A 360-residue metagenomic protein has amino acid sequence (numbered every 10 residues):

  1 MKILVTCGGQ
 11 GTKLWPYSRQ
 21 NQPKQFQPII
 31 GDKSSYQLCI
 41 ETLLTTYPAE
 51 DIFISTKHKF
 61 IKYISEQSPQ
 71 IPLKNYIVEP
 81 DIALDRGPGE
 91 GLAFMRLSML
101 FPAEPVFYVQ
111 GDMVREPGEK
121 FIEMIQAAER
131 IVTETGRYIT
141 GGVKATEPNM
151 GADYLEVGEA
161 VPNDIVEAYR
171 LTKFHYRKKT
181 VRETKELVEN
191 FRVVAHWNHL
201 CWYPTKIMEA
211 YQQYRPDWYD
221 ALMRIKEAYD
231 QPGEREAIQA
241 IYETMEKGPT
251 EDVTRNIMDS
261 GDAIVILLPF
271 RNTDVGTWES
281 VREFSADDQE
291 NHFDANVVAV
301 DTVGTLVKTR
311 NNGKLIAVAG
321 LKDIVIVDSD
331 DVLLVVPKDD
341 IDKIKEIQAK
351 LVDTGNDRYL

Functional and structural regions predicted by a protein language model:
M1, A49-E50, L73-K74, F101-E104 (+9 more regions): Short coil/turn connectors at secondary-structure junctions
K2-V5, K13-P16, Q20, P28-Q110 (+4 more regions): Conserved N-terminal catalytic core of the sugar/cofactor nucleotidyltransferase
T6-C7, S55, F107-Q110, T140-K144 (+2 more regions): Short beta-strand segments
Y36, A93, D112, L155 (+3 more regions): Residue-level signal for inorganic ion chemistry
M113-R115, A145, N272: Short histidine/acidic/glycine/proline-rich micro-motifs that form metal- and phosphate-coordinating active-site loops
G118-L222, K226-D230, I238-Y242, D262 (+1 more regions): Conserved core of the sugar-phosphate nucleotidyltransferase
T205-L360: Left-handed beta-helix
